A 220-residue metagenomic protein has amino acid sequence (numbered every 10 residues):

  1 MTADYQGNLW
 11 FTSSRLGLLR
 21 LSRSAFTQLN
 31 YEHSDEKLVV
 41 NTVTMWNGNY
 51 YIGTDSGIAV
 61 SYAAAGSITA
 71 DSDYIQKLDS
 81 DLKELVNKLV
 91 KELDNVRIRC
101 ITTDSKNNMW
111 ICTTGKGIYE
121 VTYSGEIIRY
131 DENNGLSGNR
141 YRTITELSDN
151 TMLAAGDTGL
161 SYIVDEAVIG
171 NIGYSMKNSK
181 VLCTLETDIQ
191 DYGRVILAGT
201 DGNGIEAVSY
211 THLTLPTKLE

Functional and structural regions predicted by a protein language model:
M1-L213, E220: Carboxylate-rich, polar loop motifs that coordinate divalent cations or form catalytic acidic clusters
